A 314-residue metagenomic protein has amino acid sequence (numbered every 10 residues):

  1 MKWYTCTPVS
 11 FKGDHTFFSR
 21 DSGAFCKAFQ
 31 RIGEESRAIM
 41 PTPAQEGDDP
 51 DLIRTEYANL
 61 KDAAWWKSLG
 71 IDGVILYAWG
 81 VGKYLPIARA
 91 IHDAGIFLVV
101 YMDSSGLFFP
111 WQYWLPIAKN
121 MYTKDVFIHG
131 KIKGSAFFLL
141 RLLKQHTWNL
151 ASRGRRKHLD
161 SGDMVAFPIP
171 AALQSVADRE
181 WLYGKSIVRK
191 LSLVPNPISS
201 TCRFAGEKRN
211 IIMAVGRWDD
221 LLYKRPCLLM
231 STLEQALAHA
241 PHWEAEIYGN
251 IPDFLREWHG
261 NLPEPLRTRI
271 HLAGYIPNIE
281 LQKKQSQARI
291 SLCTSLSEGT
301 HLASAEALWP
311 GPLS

Functional and structural regions predicted by a protein language model:
G73-A78, A90-L142, A166: Active-site proximal beta-strand in glycosyltransferases
S104-G106, A171-A172, K190-C202: Short beta-strand->alpha-helix junction loop in the catalytic core of nucleotide-activated group-transfer enzymes
I128, A136-R189: A short, active-site helix/loop in glycosyltransferases that binds the activated sugar's phosphate group
I198-K224, M230-E234, E246: Conserved donor-binding/catalytic core segment of Leloir-type glycosyltransferases
W258-I279: Nucleotide-activated donor-binding/catalytic signature segment of Leloir-type glycosyltransferases, i.e., the conserved
Y275, K283-A288: Short alpha-helical donor nucleotide-sugar binding micro-motif in glycosyltransferases
Q282, H301, A305-W309: Short alpha-helical segment that forms part of, or immediately flanks, the ligand-binding pocket in carbohydrate-active
L296: Aromatic "clamp/platform" in nucleotide-sugar-dependent glycosyltransferases that forms part of the donor/acceptor
